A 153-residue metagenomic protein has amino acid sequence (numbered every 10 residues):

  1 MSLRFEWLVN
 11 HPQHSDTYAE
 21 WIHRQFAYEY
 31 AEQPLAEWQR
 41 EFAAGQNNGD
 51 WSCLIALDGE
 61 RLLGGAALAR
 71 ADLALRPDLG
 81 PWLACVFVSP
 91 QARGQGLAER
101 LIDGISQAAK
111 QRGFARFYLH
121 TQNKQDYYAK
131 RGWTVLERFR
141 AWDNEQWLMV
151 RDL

Functional and structural regions predicted by a protein language model:
M1-T17: Conserved N-terminal entry element of GNAT/NAT acetyltransferase domains
S15-F26, W38: Hydrophobic alpha-helical core bundles mediating ligand binding, dimerization, or RNAP-core interactions
F26-I55, L63: Active-site rim helix/loop that mediates acceptor-substrate recognition in acyltransferases
C53-I55, R61-A71, W82, F87: Conserved beta-strand in the GNAT
A92, G96-G104: Conserved acetyl-CoA pyrophosphate-binding loop and the N-cap/start of the following alpha-helix in GNAT-like
Q107-T121: Conserved GNAT acetyl-CoA-binding A-motif
H120-K124, E137-L153: C-terminal "cap" of GNAT-fold acetyltransferases
A129-F139: Conserved acetyl-CoA-binding loop of GNAT-fold acetyltransferases
